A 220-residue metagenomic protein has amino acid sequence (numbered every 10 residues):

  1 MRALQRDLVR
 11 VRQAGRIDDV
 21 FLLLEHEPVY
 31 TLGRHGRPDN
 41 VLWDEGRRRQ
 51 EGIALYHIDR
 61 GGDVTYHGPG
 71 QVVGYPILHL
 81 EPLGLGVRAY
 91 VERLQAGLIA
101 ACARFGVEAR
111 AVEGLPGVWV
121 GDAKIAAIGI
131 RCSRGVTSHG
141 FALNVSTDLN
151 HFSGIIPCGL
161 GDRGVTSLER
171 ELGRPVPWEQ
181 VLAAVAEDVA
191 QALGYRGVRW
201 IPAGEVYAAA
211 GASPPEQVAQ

Functional and structural regions predicted by a protein language model:
M1-W119, K124-I125, P175-V176, E205-Q220: N-terminal lobe of the biotin/lipoate ligase/transferase fold
D39-L42, G74, G135, S146 (+2 more regions): Residues at secondary-structure transition points
R48-R49, V91-E92, V145, I156 (+1 more regions): Short, charged/polar low-complexity linear motifs in solvent-exposed/disordered segments
G70, T137, V181: Catalytic-loop motifs flanking and including active-site residues across diverse enzymes
V120-G173: Catalytic cores of processing enzymes, dominated by hydrolases/peptidases, characterized by acidic/His-rich
N150-Q220: C-terminal accessory segment of soluble enzyme catalytic cores
